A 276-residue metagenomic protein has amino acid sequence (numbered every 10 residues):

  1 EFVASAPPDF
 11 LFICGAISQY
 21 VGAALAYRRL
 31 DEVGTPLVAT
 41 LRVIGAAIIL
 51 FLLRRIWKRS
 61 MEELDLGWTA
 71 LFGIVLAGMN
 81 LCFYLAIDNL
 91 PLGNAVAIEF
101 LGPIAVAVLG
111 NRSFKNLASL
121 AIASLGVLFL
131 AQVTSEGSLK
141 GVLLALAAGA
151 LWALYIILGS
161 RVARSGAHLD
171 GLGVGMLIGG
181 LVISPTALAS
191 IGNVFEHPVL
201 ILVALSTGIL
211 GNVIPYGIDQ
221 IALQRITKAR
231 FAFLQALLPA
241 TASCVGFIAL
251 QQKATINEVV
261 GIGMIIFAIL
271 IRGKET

Functional and structural regions predicted by a protein language model:
E1-L37, L71-I74, G78-C82, L125-L128 (+3 more regions): Glycine-/small-residue-enriched transmembrane alpha-helix faces in small-molecule transporters and effluxers
P7-L11, L37-L52, N116-I122, K140-A147 (+2 more regions): Hydrophobic alpha-helical transmembrane segments of multi-pass integral membrane proteins, especially transporters
I17-Y20, A24, F51, G73 (+8 more regions): Hydrophobic/small/kink-forming positions within alpha-helical transmembrane segments of polytopic membrane proteins
S18, A23, W57-A95, E99 (+1 more regions): Specific transmembrane alpha-helical segments of multi-pass solute transporters/efflux pumps, especially DMT/EamA
R29, V38, R42, A86 (+7 more regions): Hydrophobic/aromatic residues within transmembrane alpha-helices of multi-pass small-molecule transporters
L37, L41-V43, L200, A236-T276: C-terminal-most transmembrane helix of multi-pass membrane proteins
G45-I49, I98-L109, I178-V182, R230 (+2 more regions): Alpha-helical transmembrane segments of compact multi-pass small-molecule transporters, enriched in specific families
L50, L101, K115-T134, L177 (+2 more regions): Hydrophobic transmembrane alpha-helices of multi-pass small-molecule transport proteins
